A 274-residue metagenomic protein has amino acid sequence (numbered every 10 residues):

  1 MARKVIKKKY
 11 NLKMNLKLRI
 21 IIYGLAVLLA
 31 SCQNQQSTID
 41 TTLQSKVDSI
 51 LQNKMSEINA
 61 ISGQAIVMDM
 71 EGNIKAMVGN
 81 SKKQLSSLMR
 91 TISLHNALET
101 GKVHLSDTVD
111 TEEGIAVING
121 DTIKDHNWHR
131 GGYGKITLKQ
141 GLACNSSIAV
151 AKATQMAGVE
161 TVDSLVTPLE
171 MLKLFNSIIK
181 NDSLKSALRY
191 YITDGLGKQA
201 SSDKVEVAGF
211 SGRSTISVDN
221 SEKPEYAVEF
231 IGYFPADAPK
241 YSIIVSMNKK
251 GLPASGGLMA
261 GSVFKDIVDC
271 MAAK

Functional and structural regions predicted by a protein language model:
K7-N11, N15-A26, I243: Short, basic, low-complexity termini and linkers enriched in Ser/Thr/Gly/Pro that act as targeting/leader peptides
A30-S31: C-terminal motif of bacterial Sec signal peptides marking the signal peptidase cleavage site
T38-M68, T154: Beta-lactamase-like hydrolase cores
V47, G72, K83-T111, G141 (+3 more regions): Active-site SXXK
M55-N80, G232-Y233, I243: A short, well-structured edge-of-sheet supersecondary motif
V103-G158: Conserved catalytic neighborhood of penicillin-recognizing serine enzymes
Q140, A151, D163-M271: A penicillin-recognizing enzyme superfamily signal
